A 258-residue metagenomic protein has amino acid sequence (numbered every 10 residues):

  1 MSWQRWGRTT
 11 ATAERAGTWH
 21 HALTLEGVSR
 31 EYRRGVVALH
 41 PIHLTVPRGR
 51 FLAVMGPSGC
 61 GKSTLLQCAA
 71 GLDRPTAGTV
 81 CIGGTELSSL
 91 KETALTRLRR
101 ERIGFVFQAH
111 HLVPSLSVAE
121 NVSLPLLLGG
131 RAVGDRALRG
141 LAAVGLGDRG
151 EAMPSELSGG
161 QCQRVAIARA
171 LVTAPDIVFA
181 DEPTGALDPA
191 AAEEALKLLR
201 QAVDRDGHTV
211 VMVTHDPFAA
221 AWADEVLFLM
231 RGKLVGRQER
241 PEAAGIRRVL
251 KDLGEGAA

Functional and structural regions predicted by a protein language model:
M55-P57: The feature captures the beta-strand-to-loop junction immediately N-terminal to the Walker
A70: Helix-to-loop junction immediately C-terminal to a conserved catalytic motif
L116-S123: Short coil-to-helix segment of the ABC ATPase nucleotide-binding domain corresponding to the Q-loop/switch region
M153-L157, Q161-Q163: Conserved ABC ATPase signature
A174: Conserved catalytic motifs of ABC-family nucleotide-binding domains
V178-D181: Catalytic Walker B motif of ABC-type/P-loop ATPase nucleotide-binding domains
P189-A191: Helix N-cap at the start of a conserved alpha-helix in ABC-type nucleotide-binding domains
